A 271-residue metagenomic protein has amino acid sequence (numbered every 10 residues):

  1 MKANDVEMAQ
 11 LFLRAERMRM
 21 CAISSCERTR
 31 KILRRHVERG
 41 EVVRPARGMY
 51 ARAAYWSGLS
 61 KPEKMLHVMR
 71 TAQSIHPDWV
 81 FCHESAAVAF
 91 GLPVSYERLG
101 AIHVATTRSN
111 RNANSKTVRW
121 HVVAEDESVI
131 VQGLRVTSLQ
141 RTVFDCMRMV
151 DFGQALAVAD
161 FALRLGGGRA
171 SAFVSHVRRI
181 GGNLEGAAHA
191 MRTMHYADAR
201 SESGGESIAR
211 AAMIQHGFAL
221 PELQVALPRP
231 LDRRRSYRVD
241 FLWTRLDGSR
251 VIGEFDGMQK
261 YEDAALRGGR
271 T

Functional and structural regions predicted by a protein language model:
M1-G186: Short gly/ser-rich loop at a beta-strand->alpha-helix junction or flexible surface loop bordering the NTP-binding
K2-M20, S24-R28, L163-T271: Surface segments flanking catalytic/ligand-binding clefts of nucleic-acid enzymes
